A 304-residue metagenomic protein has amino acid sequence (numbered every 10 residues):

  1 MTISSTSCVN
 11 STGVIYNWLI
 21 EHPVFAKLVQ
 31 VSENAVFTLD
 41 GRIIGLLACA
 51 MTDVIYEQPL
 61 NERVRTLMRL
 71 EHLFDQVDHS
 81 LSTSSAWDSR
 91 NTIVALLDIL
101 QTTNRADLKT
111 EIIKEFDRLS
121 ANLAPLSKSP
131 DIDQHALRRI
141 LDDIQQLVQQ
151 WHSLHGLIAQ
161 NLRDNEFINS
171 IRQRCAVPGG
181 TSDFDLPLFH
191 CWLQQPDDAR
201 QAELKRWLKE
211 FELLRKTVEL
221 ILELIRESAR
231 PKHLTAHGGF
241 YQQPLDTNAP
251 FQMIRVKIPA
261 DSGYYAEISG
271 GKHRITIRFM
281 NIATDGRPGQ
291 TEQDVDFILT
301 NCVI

Functional and structural regions predicted by a protein language model:
M1-S11, W18, S32: Low-acidity, Ser/Thr- and Arg-rich intrinsically disordered low-complexity segments
L39-A50: Short, Lys/Arg-enriched N-terminal segments with co-localized hydrophobic residues within the first ~10-30 amino acids
V54-K114: N-terminal ordered "arm"
E62-R65, R69-H72, Q76, N91-V94 (+7 more regions): Charged, amphipathic alpha-helical oligomerization/scaffolding segments
N104-F167: Hydrophobic/aromatic-rich structural module bridging two neighboring secondary-structure elements via a short loop
L147-M253: Charged, well-structured binding/catalytic surfaces in domain cores that contact anionic ligands
N248-I304: Extended, charged low-complexity segments that frequently continue into or abut oligomerization scaffolds
